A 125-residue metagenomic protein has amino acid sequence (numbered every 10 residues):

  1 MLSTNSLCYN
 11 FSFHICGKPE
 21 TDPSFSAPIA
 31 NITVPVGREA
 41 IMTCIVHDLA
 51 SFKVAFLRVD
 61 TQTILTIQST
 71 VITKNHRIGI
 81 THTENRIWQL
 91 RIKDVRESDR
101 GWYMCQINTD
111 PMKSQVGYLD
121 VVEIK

Functional and structural regions predicted by a protein language model:
M1-A30: N-terminal Sec-dependent signal peptide, specifically the hydrophobic helical h-region
C8, C44, F56, L90 (+1 more regions): Disulfide-bonded cysteines in secreted/extracellular proteins and peptides
F11-I15, T21-P23, H47-G79: N-terminal V-set
P28-I41, T63, T70-R100, N108-P111: Extracellular beta-strand/loop-rich beta-sandwich domains predominantly from IgSF
I41-H47: Short edge beta-strand/loop segments characteristic of extracellular beta-sandwich folds
A55, W102-K125: Extracellular/luminal immunoglobulin-like beta-sandwich modules
